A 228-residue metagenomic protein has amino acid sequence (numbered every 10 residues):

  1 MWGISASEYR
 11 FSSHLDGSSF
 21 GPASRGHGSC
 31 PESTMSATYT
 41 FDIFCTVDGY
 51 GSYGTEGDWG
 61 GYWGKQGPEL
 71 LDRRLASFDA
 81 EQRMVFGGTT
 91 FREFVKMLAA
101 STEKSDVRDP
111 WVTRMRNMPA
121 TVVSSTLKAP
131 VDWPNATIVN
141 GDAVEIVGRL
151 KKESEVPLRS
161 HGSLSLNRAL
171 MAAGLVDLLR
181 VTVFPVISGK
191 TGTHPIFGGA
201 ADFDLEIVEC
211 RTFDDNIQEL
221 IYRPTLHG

Functional and structural regions predicted by a protein language model:
S5-A6, Y39: Generic extreme N-terminus detector
A6-Y9, S52: Intrinsic disorder/low-complexity segments
Y9-F11, F20: Aromatic (phenylalanine/tyrosine) cluster motif
R25-G228: Enzymes that bind and transform nitrogen-containing heteroaromatic metabolites
